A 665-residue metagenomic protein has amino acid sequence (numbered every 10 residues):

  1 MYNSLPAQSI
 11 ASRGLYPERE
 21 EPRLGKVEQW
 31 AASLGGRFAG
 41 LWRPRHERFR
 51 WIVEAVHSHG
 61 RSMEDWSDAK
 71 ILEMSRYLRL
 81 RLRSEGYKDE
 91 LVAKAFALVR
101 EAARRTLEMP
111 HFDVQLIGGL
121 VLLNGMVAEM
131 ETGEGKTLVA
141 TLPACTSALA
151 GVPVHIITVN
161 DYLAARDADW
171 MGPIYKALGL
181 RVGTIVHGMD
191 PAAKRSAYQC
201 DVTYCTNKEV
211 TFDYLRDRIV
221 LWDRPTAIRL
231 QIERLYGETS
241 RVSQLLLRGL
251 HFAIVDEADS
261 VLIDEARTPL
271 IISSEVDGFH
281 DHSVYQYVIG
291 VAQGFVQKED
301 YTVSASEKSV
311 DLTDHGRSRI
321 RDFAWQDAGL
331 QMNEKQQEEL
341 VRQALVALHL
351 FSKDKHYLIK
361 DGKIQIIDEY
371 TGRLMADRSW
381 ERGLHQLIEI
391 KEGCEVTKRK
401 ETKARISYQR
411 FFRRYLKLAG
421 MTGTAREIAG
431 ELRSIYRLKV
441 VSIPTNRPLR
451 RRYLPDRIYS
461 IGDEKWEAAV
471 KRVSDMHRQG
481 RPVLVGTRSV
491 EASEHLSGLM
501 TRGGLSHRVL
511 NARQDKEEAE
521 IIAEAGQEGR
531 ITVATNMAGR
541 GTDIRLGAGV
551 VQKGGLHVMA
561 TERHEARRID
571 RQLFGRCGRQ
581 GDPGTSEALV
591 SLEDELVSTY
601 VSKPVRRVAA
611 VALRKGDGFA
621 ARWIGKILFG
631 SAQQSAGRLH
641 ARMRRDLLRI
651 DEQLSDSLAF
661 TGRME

Functional and structural regions predicted by a protein language model:
M1-L592, L596-D617, K626-E665: Conserved P-loop NTPase motor core
R622: Flexible, glycine/charged-enriched surface loops at secondary-structure junctions
